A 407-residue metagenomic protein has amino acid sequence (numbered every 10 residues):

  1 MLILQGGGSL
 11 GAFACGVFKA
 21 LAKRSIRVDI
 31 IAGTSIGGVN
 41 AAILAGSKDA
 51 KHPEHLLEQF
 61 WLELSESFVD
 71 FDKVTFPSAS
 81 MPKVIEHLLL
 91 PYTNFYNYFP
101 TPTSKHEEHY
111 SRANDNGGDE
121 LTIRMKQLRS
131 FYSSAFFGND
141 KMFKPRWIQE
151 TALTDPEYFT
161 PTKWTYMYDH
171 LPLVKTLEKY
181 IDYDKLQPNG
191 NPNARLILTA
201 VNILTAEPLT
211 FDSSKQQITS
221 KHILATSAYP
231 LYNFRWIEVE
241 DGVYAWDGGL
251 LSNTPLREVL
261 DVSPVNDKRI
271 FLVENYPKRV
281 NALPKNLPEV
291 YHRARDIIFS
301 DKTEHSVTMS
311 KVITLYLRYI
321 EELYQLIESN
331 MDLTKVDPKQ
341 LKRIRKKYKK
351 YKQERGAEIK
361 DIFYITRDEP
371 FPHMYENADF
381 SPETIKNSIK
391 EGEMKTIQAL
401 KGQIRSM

Functional and structural regions predicted by a protein language model:
M1-T34, I43-M407: Patatin-like phospholipase
